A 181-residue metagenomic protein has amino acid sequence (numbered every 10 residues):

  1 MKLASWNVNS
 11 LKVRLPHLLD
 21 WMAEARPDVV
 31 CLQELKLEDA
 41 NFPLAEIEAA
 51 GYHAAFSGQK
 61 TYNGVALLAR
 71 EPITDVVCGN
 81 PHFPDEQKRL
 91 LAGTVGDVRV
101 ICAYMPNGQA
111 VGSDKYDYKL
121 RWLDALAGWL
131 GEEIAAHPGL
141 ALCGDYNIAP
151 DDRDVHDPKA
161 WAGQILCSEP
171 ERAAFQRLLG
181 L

Functional and structural regions predicted by a protein language model:
M1-S10, D97-G112, C143: Active-site-proximal beta-strand elements of phosphoester/diester hydrolases
M1-Y52, K60-V65: N-terminal, active-site-proximal structural segment of metallo-dependent hydrolase catalytic domains
W6-N7, M22-A40, V100, L130-D152: Active-site beta-strand/loop signature of hydrolases that rely on acidic residues for catalysis
S10-R14, D85, Y118-L126, C167-P170: Soluble or luminal CAZymes and related metallo-dependent hydrolases
H17-D20, V29, I47-E48, C78 (+8 more regions): Glycosyltransferase catalytic domains, chiefly GT-A lineage
L35-E38, F42-A110: Structured beta-strand-rich core segments of catalytic domains in phosphoester-bond hydrolases
A50, W122-L181: Metal-dependent phosphoesterases centered on the DNase I-like endonuclease/exonuclease/phosphatase
P81, M105-D124, K159-Q164: Surface-exposed cleft-lining segments at the edges of enzyme active sites
